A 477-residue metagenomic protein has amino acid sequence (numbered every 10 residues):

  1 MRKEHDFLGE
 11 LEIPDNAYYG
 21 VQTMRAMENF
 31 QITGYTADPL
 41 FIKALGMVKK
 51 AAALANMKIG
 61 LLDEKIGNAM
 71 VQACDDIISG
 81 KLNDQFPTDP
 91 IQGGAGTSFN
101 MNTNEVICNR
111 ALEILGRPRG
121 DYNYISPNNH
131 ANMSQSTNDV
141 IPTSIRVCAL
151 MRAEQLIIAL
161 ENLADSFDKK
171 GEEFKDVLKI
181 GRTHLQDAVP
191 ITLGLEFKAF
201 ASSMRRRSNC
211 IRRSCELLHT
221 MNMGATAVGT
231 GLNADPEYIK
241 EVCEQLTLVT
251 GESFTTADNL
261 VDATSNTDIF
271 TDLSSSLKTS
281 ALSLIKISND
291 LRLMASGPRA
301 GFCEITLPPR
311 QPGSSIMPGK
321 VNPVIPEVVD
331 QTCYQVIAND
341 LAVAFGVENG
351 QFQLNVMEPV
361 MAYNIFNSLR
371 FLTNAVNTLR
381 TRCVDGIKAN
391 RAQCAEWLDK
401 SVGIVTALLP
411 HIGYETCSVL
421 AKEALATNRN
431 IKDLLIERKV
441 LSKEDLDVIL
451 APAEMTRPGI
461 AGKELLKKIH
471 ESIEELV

Functional and structural regions predicted by a protein language model:
M1-V477: Conserved, well-structured ligand/cofactor-binding cores
